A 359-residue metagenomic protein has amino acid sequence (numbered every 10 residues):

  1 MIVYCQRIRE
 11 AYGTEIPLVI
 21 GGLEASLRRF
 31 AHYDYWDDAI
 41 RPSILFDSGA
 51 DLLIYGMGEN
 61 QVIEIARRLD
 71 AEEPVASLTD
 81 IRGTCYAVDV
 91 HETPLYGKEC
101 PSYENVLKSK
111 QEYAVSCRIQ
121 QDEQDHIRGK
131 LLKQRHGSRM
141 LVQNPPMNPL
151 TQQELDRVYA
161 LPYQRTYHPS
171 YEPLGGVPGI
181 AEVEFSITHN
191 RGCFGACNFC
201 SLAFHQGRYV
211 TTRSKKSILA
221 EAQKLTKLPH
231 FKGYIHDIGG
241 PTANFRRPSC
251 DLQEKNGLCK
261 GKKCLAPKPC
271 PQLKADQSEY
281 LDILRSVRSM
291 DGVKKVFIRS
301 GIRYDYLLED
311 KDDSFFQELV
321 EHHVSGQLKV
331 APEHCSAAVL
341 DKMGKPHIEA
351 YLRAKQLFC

Functional and structural regions predicted by a protein language model:
M1-H136, N144: Glycine-rich beta-alpha loop elements in corrinoid/cobalamin-binding modules across cobalamin-dependent enzymes
I16, K224-C359: Conserved SAM/AdoMet-binding glycine-rich loop
D51, V158, C193, C197 (+2 more regions): Conserved, mostly hydrophobic/aromatic
Y55, N144-N148, V183-N190, F204 (+5 more regions): Hydrophobic alpha-helical scaffolding
A114-S186: N-terminal [4Fe-4S]-dependent radical SAM core
L131-M140, Y167, A196-Q206, S217 (+3 more regions): Short acidic (Asp/Glu) and glycine-rich catalytic loops that position anionic groups and cofactors
L174-S201, Y234: N-terminal pre-triad scaffold of radical SAM enzymes
Q206-F231: Conserved alpha-helical substructure of the radical SAM core
